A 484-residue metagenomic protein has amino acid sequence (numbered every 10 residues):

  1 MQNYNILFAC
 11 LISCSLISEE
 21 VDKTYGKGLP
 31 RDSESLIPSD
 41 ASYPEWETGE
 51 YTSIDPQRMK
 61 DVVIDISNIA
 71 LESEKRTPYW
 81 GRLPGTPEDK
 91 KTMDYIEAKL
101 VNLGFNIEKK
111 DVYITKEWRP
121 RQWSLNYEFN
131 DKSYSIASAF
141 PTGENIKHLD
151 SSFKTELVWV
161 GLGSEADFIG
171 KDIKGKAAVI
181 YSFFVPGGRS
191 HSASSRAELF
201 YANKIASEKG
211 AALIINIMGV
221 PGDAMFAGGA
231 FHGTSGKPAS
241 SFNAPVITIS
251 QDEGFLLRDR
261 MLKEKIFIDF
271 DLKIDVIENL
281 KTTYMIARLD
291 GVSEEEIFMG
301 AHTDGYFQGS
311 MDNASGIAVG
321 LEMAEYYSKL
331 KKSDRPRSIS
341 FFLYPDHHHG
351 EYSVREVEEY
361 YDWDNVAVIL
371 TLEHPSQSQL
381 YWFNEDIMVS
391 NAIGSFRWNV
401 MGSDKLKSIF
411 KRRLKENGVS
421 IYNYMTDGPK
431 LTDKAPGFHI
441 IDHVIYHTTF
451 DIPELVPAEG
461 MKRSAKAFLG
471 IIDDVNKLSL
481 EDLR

Functional and structural regions predicted by a protein language model:
P30-D32, D61-I64, N68-A177, F183-P186: Noncatalytic luminal/extracellular "stalk/propeptide" segments of secretory-pathway proteins
D32-P87, F226-A230, T234, V246 (+3 more regions): N-terminal capping segment at the start of a domain
D40, V444-R484: His/Asp/Glu-rich mid-to-C-terminal helical/loop segments that flank catalytic regions of hydrolases
E45-I54, R76-E88, W159, P186-N203 (+5 more regions): Second-shell loop/turn segments in exported
T52, T86-P87, S135-P238, N243-P245 (+1 more regions): Extracellular/luminal Protease-associated
L100, E198, A206, M285 (+2 more regions): Alpha-helical metal-binding/catalytic segments enriched in His/Glu/Asp
I136-G170, T234-M311, E325, K329-P336: Soluble metallo-hydrolase cores and metallopeptidase-like ectodomains found primarily in the secretory/periplasmic
G254, V292-E294, Y344-I445: Metal-dependent peptidase/peptidase-like ectodomains
